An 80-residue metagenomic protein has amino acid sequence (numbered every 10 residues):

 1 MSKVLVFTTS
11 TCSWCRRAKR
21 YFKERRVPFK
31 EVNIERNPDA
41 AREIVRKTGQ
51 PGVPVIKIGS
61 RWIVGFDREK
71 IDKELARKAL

Functional and structural regions predicted by a protein language model:
M1-R25: Local sequence-structure signature of Cys/Sec-based thiol-disulfide redox active-site neighborhoods
S13, E35, D72: Nucleotide phosphate-binding site architecture
C15, F66, E74: Residues that scaffold the ATP/ADP-binding catalytic core of kinase and kinase-like folds
V27-A40: Thiol-based oxidoreductase modules, predominantly thioredoxin-like and allied folds used for disulfide exchange
R46-G49: Major-groove DNA-recognition helix of helix-turn-helix-type DNA-binding domains
P54-I63: A short, hydrophobic beta-strand/beta-hairpin element that forms part of a small beta-sheet core
E69-L80: C-terminal basic regulatory modules in eukaryotic proteins
